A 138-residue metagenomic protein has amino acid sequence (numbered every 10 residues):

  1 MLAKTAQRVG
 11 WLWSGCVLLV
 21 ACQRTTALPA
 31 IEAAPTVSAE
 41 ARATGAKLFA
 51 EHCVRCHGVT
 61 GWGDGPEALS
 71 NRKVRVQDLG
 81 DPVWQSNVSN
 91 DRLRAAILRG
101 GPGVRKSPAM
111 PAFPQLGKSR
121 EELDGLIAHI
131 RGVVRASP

Functional and structural regions predicted by a protein language model:
L2-L12: Bacterial N-terminal signal peptides that target proteins for export
L19-A21: C-terminal motif of bacterial Sec signal peptides marking the signal peptidase cleavage site
Q23-L48, P138: Electrostatic cytochrome c docking/interface patches
L28-E32, N71-D78: Short glycine/proline- and charge-enriched loop/turn segments that cap or connect secondary-structure elements
S38-W62, A68-S70, R94-A95: Sequence/structural segment immediately N-terminal to covalent heme-attachment motifs in c-type and related
K73, Q77, A96-D124, V133 (+1 more regions): Axial heme c-ligation environment in periplasmic c-type cytochrome domains
V83-A96: Short Fe-S-cluster ligation motifs
